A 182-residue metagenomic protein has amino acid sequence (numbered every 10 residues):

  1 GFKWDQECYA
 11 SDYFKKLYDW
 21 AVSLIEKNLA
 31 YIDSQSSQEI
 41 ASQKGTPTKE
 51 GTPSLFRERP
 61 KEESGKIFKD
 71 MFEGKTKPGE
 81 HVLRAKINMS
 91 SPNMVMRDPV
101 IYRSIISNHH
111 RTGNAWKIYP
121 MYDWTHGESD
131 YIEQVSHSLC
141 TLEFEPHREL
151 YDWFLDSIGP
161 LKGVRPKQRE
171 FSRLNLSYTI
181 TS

Functional and structural regions predicted by a protein language model:
F2-W20: Aromatic/His-enriched, Gly/Pro-containing loop or helix-boundary segments that lie immediately adjacent to catalytic
Y9, S23-Q168, N175-T181: Active-site cores that bind ATP or allylic diphosphates and position pyrophosphate for catalysis
F14-K16, R173-L176: Beta-rich nucleic-acid/ligand-interaction surfaces
